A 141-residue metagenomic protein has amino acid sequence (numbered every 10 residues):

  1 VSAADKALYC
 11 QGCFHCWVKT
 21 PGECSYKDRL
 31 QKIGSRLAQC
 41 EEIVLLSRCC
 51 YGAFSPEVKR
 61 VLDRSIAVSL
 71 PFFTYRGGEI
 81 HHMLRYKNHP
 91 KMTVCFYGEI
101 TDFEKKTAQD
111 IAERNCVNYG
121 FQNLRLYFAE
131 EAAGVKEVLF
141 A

Functional and structural regions predicted by a protein language model:
V1-S47, Y51-L70, V117, R125-A141: N-terminal beta1-alpha1-beta2 submodule of the flavodoxin-like/Rossmannoid cofactor-binding fold
L70-N118, Q122: Short, glycine-/small-residue-rich phosphate/pyrophosphate-handling segment
